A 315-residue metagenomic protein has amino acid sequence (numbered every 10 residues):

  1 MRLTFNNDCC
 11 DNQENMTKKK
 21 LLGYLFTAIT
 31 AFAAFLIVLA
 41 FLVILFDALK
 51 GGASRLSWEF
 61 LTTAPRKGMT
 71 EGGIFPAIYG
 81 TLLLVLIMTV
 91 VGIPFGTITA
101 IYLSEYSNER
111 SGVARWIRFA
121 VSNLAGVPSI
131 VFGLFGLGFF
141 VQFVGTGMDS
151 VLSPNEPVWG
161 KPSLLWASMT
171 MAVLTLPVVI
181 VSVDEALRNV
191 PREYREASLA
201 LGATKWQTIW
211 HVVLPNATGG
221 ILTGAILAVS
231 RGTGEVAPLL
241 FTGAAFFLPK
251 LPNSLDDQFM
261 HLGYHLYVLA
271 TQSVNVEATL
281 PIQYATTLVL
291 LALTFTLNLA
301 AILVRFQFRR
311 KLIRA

Functional and structural regions predicted by a protein language model:
L39-E71, P249-L255: Short membrane-interfacial helix/loop motifs at transmembrane-helix boundaries
G68, G72, L239-L291: Interhelical loop and adjacent transmembrane-helix boundary motif in polytopic membrane transport permeases
G72-Y102, A225: Transmembrane alpha-helix signature in integral membrane proteins
G80, V178, E185, E196 (+3 more regions): Start (N-cap) of specific transmembrane helices in multi-pass transporter permeases
M88-V121, L134-F135, Q142, A301-R310: Transmembrane-helix boundary motif in ABC transporter permease subunits
S122-M171: Generic hydrophobic transmembrane alpha-helix motif, especially the helices
P128, L201-G202, P215: Glycine/proline-centered hinge or cleavage motifs at structural transition points of membrane proteins
D184-R195, L199, I226, V268-A315: C-terminal transmembrane helix and the adjacent membrane-cytosol boundary/short C-terminal tail of inner/organellar
